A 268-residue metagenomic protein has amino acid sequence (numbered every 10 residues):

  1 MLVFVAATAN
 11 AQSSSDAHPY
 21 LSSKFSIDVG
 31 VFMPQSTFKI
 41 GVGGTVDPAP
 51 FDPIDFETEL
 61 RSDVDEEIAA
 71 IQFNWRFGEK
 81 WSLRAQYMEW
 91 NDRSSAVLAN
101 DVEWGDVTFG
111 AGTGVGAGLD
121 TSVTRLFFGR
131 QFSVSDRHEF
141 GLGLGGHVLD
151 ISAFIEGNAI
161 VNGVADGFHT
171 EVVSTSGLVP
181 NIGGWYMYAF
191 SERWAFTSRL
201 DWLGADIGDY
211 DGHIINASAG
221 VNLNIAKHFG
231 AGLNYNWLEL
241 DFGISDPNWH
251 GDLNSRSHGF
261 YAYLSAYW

Functional and structural regions predicted by a protein language model:
A6-T8: N-terminal signal peptide c-region/cleavage motif recognized by signal peptidases
A11-W90, T124, G259, Y263-Y267: Short glycine/proline- and aromatic-enriched beta-strand/turn motifs that initiate or cap beta-hairpins
K24, E66-A70, T121-R125, E139 (+3 more regions): Transmembrane beta-barrel architecture of outer-membrane proteins
V29, I71-W75, L126-R130, L144-G146 (+4 more regions): Residues on the lipid-exposed face of transmembrane beta-strands in outer-membrane beta-barrel proteins
G30-P34, M88-W90, Q131, G145-L149 (+3 more regions): Outer-membrane beta-barrel pore domains and translocons
T37-E67, E89-S122, L149-S176, A205-Y210 (+1 more regions): Extracellular/periplasm-exposed beta-strand and loop segments of Gram-negative cell-envelope proteins, dominated by
K80-L83, D136-H138, E192-F196, K227-A231: Repeated loop/turn-to-beta-strand initiation elements of outer-membrane beta-barrel proteins
A195-G208: Transmembrane beta-strand segments that form the barrel wall of outer-membrane beta-barrel proteins
